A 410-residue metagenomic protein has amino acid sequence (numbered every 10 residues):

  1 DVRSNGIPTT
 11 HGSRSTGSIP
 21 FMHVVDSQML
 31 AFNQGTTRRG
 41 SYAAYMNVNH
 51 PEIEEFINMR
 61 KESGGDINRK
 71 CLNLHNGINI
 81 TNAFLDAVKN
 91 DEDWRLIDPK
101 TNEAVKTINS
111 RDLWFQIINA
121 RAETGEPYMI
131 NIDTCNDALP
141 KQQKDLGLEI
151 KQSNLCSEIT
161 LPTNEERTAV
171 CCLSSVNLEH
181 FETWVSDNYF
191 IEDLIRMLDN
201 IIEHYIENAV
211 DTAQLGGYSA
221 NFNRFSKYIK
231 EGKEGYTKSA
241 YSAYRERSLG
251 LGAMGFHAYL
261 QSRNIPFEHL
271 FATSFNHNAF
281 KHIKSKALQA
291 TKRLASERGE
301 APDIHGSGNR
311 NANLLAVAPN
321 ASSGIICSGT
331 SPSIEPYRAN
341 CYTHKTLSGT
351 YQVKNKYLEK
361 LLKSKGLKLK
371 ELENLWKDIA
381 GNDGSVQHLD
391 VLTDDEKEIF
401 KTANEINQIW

Functional and structural regions predicted by a protein language model:
D1-T183, E207, D211-K227, G235-S242 (+2 more regions): Active-site cavity-forming subdomains of large catalytic enzyme subunits
V2-I7, G35-T37, S63-I67, E92-D98 (+6 more regions): Short acidic (Asp/Glu) and glycine-rich catalytic loops that position anionic groups and cofactors
T16-H23, P51-E52, H75, N79 (+14 more regions): Conserved active-site and cofactor/substrate-binding residues in soluble primary-metabolism enzymes
V25-T36, R60-G65, F84, V88-E92 (+9 more regions): Structural signal for hydrophobic packing residues in well-ordered secondary-structure cores of soluble enzyme domains
D26, L30, E55, C172-S175 (+3 more regions): Contiguous, well-ordered alpha-helical segments that form the cores/surfaces of helical PPI scaffolds
M59-R60, I132-C135, Q142-L146, L270-N276 (+2 more regions): Composition- and surface-driven signal marking solvent-exposed, interaction-prone regions in large proteins
T101, I191-A240, Y244, R263-N320 (+2 more regions): Internal maturation/activation junctions in enzymes
I150, S157-P162, I202-I206, V210 (+2 more regions): Catalytic alpha/beta core of large soluble enzyme barrels
